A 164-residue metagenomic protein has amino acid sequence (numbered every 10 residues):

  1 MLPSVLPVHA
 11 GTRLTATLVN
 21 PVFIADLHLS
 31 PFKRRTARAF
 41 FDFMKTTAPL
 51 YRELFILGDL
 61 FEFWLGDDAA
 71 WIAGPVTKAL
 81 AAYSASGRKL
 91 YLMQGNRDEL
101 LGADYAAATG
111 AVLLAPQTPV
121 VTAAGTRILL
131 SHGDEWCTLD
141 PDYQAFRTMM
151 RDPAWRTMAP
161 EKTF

Functional and structural regions predicted by a protein language model:
V8-H9, L14-I24, L29-A123: Core catalytic region of metal-dependent phosphoesterases/phosphodiesterases, especially metallo-beta-lactamase-like
I24-L29, L130-W136: Histidine-centered catalytic micro-motifs
L114-V120, A124-E135, P141: Hydrophobic, well-structured mid-protein blocks that either form specific transmembrane helices
S131-F164: Active-site-proximal loop/helix segment associated with metal-binding centers of metalloenzymes
